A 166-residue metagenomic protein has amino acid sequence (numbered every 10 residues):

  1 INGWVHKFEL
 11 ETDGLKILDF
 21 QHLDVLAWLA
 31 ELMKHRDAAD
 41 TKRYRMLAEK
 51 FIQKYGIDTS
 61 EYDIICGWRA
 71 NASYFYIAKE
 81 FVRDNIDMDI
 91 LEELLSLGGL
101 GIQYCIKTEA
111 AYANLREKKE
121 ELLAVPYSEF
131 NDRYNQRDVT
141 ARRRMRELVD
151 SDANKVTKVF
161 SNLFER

Functional and structural regions predicted by a protein language model:
I1-N2: Extended catalytic/binding region for NAD+/ADP-ribose chemistry, centered on the ART fold
K7-R166: Active-site and NAD+-binding cores of ADP-ribose-processing enzymes
